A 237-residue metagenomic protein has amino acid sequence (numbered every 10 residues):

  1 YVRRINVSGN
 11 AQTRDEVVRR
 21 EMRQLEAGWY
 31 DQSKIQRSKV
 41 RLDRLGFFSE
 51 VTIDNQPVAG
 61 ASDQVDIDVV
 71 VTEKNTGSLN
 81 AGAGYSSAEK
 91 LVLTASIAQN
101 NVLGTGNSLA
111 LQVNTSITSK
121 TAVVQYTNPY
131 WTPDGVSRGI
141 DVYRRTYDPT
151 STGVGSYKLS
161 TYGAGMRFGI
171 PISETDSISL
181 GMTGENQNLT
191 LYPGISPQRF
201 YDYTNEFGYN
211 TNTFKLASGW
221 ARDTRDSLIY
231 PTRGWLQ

Functional and structural regions predicted by a protein language model:
Y1, Q12, T72-K74: Conserved catalytic cores of ATP-dependent inositol ring kinases
V2-V7, L79-A83: Disulfide-bonded cysteine-rich modules in secreted/extracellular proteins, activating on the conserved Cys frameworks
R3-S8, R20-W29, A110-L111, G153-V154: Second-shell loop/turn segments in exported
I5-V18, P193-G194, Y230-W235: Flexible hinge/switch segments at interdomain interfaces of large molecular machines
W29-Q237: Gram-negative/organellar outer-membrane beta-barrel architecture
